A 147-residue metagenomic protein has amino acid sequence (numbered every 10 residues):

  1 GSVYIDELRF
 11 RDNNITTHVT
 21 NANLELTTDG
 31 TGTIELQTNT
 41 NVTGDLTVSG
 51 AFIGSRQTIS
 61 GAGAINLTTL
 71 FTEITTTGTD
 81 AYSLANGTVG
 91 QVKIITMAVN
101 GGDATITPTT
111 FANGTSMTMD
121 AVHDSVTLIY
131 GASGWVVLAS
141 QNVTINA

Functional and structural regions predicted by a protein language model:
G1-L70, T77, T105-T107, F111-T115: Intrinsic low-complexity, repeat-rich intrinsically disordered segments enriched in small/flexible residues
H18, Y82-N86, M117-D120: Short histidine-centered beta-strand/loop micro-motifs that create catalytic or ligand/metal-coordination sites
N23, V122-A132: Extracellular disulfide-bonded cysteine-rich modules/repeats
E25-T27, D120-A121, A139-Q141: Short amphipathic beta-strand/extended segments with alternating polar/hydrophobic composition
Q37, S116-M117, V143-A147: A short, polar/proline- and glycine-enriched secondary-structure boundary/capping micro-motif
D45-P108, Y130-A147: Exposed extracellular interaction/assembly regions and N-terminal maturation sites
V89-V92, A121-S125: Trp-centered recognition loops
